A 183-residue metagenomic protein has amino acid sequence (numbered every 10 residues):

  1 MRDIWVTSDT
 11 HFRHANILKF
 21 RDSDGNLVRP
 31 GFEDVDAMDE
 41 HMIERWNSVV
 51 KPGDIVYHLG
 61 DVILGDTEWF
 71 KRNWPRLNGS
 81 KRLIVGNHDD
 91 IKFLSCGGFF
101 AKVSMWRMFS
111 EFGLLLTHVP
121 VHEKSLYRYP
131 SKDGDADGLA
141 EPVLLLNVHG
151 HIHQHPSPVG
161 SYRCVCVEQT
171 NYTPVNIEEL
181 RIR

Functional and structural regions predicted by a protein language model:
R2-T7, F12-F109: Core catalytic region of metal-dependent phosphoesterases/phosphodiesterases, especially metallo-beta-lactamase-like
G97-R183: Conserved beta-sheet core of the metallophosphoesterase superfamily
